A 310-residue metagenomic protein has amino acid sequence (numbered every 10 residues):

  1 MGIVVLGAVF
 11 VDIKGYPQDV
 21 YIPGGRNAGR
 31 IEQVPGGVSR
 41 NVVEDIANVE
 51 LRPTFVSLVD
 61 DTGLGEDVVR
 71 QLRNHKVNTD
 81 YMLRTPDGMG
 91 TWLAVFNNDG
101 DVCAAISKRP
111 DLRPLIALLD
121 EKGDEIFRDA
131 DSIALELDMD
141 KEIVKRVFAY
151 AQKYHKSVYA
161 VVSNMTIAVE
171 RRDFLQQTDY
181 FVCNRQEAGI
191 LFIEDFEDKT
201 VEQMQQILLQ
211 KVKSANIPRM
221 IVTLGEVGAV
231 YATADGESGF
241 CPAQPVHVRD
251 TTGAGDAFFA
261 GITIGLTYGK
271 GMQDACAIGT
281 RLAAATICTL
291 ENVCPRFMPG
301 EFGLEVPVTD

Functional and structural regions predicted by a protein language model:
M1-L58, G63-R70, N74, W92 (+1 more regions): Glycine-rich phosphate/adenosyl-contacting loop at the front of the ribokinase-like
I3-V4, D198-D310: Conserved phosphate-binding/catalytic region of the ribokinase-like
Q71-P86: A glycine-rich helix N-cap at a beta->alpha junction
R84, A94-S132, L137: Conserved phosphate-binding/catalytic loop of the ribokinase/pfkB sugar-kinase fold
E125-I126, D173-F174, K213: Structural alpha-helical scaffold elements that stabilize or flank donor/cofactor-binding regions in carbohydrate
S132-Q203, V227-A229: Conserved beta-alpha-beta core of the PfkB/ribokinase-like small-molecule kinase fold
